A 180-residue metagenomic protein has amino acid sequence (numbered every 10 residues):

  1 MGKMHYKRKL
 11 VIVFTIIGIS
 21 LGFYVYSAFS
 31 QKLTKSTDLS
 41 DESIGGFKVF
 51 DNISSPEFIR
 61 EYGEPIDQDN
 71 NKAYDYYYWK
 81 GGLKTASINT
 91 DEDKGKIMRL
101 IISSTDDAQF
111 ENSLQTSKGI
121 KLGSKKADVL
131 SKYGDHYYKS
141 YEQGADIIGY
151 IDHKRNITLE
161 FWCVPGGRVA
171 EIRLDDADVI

Functional and structural regions predicted by a protein language model:
G2-I17: N-terminal Sec-pathway targeting helices
S20: Beta-strand-enriched accessory nucleic-acid recognition/scaffold domains that flank the catalytic cores of large
F23-L39: Sec-dependent signal peptide cleavage junction
K35-T37, E42, G46, F50 (+2 more regions): Primary recognition of N-terminal secretory signal peptides and signal-anchoring hydrophobic helices
E42-F47, S113-I120: Second-shell loop/turn segments in exported
I53-K94, K121-R168, R173-V179: A cross-family detector of function-defining hotspots
T85-S113: Structured, soluble extracytoplasmic/luminal domains of envelope-associated proteins
